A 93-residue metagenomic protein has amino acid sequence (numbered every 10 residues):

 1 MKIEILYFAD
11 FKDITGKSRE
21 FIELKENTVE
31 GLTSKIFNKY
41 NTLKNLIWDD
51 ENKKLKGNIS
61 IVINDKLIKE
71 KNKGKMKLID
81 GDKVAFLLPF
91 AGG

Functional and structural regions predicted by a protein language model:
M1-G92: Ubiquitin-like/PB1-type beta-grasp interaction modules and other compact soluble beta-rich domains
